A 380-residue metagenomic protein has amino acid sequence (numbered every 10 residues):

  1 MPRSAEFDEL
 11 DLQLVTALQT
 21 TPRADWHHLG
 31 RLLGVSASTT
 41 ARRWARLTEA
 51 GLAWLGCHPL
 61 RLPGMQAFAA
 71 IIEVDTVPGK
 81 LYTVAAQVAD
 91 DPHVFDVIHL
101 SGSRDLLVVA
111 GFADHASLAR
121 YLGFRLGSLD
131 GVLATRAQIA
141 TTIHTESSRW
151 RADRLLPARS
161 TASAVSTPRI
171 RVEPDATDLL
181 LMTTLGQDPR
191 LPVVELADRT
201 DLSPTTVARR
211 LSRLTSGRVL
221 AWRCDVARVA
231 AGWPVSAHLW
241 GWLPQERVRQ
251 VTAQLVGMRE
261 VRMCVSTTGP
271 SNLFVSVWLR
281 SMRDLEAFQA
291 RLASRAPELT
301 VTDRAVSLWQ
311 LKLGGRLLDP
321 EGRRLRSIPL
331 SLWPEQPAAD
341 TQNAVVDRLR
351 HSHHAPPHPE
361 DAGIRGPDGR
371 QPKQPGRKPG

Functional and structural regions predicted by a protein language model:
M1-G380: A compositional/biophysical signature of low hydrophobicity enriched in polar/charged and small residues
